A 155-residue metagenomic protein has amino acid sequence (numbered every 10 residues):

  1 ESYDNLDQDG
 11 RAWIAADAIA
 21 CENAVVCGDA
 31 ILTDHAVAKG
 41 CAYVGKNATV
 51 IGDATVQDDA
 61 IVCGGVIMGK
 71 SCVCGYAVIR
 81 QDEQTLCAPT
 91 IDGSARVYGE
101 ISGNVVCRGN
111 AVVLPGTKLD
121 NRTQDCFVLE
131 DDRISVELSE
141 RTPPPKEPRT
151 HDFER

Functional and structural regions predicted by a protein language model:
S2-V25: LRR N-terminal entry segment and analogous cap-like coil->beta motifs
D29-R155: Glycine-rich hexapeptide-repeat left-handed beta-helix
